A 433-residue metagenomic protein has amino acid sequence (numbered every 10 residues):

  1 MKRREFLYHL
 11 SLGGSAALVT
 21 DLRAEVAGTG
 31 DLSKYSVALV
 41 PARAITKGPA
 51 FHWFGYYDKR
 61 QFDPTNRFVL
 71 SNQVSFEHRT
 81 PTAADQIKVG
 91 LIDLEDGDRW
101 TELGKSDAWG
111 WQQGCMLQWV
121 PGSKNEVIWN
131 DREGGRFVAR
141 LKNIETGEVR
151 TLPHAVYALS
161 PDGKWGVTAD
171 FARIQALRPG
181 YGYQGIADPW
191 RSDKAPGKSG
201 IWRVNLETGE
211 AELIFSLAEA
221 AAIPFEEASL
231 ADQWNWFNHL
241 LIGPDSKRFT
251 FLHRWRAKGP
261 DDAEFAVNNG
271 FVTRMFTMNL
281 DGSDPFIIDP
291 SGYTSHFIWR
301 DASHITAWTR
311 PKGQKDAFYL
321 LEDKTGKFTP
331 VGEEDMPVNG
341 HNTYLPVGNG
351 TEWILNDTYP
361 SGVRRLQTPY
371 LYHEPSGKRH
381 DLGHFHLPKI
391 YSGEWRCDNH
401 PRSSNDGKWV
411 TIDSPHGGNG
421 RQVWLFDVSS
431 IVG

Functional and structural regions predicted by a protein language model:
E5-E25: N-terminal export signals
R43-F51, G104-G110, A211-A231, L382-G393: Surface-exposed loop and turn segments in beta-propeller and other repeat-based domains that flank or scaffold
Y56, A84-V127: Blade-loop segments of beta-propeller domains
R60-F68, C115-E126, Y157-W165, L241-R248 (+3 more regions): Blade-terminus and WD-like Trp-Asp/Gly-His loop motifs, strongest in beta-propeller folds
N72-D85, F171-G197, L252-G270, D357-R364 (+1 more regions): Short, conserved, GDST-rich strand-edge loop motifs in beta-rich repeat architectures
G114-M116, W129-G200, F215-E227: Asp-box/WD-like beta-propeller blade repeats and closely related beta-sheet repeat scaffolds
G332-H341, R379-H400: Conserved blade-ending motifs and adjacent loop-strand segments that build the rim/top face of beta-propeller domains
E334-S376: Loop/turn-rich, solvent-exposed surfaces of beta-rich toroidal or solenoidal domains
